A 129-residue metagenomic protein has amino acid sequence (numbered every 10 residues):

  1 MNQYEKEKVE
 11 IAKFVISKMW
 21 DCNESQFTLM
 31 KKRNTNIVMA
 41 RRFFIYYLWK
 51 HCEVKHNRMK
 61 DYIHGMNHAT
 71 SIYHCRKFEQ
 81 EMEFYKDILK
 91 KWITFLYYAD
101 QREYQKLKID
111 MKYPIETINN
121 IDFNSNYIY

Functional and structural regions predicted by a protein language model:
M1-Q3: Solvent-exposed, charged helical/coil patches that constitute nucleic-acid or partner-interaction surfaces
K8, A12, A40-R41: N-terminal positioning helix adjacent to the helix-turn-helix/winged-helix DNA-binding module
K13, K55-N57: Helix-turn-helix DNA-binding elements, focusing on the entry/boundary residues of the two helices that contact DNA
K18-R41, M66: Short, Lys/Arg-enriched anionic-surface-contact patches
T28, C52, T70: Ser/Thr-centric signal marking residues that sit in or immediately flank functional binding/regulatory motifs
V38-V54: Short, amphipathic alpha-helical "recognition" segments used to contact nucleic acids or chromatin
N57, D61-H74: Short, basic interhelical loop/turn and adjoining N-cap of the next helix at nucleic-acid- or acidic-partner-contacting
M66, K77-Y129: Intrinsically disordered, low-complexity basic tails/linkers immediately adjacent to helix-turn-helix/homeobox/MYB/SANT
